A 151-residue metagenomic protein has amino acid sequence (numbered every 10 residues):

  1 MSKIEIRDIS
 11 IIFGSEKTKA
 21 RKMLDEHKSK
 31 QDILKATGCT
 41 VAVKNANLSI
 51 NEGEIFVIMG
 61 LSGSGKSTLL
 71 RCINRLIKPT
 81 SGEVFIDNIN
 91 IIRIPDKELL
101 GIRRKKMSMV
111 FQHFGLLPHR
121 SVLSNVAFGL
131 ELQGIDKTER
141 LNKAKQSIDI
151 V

Functional and structural regions predicted by a protein language model:
M23-D32, D87-N90, E131-G134, T138-V151: Conserved ABC ATPase "signature" region
I33-T40, I91-S108, L132, K137 (+1 more regions): ABC ATPase NBD coupling module
F56-V57, M109: Short beta-strand immediately N-terminal to the Walker A/P-loop
M59-L61: The feature captures the beta-strand-to-loop junction immediately N-terminal to the Walker
N74: Helix-to-loop junction immediately C-terminal to a conserved catalytic motif
T80-E83, E139: Conserved coupling/switch loops of ABC nucleotide-binding domains, chiefly the family-specific signature
H119-F128: Short coil-to-helix segment of the ABC ATPase nucleotide-binding domain corresponding to the Q-loop/switch region
